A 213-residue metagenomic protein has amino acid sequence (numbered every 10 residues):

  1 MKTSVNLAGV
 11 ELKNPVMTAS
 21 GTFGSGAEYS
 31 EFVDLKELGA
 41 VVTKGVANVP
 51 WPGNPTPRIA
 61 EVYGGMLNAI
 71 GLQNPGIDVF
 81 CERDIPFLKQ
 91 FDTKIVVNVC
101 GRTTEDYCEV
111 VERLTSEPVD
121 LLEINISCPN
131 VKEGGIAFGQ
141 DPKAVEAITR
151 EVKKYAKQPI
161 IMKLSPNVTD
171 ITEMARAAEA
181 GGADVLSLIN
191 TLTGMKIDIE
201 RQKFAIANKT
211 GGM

Functional and structural regions predicted by a protein language model:
M1-I95, G101: N-terminal capping/small domains of soluble enzymes
E31, L35, Q90, R102-M213: Alpha/beta enzyme core
